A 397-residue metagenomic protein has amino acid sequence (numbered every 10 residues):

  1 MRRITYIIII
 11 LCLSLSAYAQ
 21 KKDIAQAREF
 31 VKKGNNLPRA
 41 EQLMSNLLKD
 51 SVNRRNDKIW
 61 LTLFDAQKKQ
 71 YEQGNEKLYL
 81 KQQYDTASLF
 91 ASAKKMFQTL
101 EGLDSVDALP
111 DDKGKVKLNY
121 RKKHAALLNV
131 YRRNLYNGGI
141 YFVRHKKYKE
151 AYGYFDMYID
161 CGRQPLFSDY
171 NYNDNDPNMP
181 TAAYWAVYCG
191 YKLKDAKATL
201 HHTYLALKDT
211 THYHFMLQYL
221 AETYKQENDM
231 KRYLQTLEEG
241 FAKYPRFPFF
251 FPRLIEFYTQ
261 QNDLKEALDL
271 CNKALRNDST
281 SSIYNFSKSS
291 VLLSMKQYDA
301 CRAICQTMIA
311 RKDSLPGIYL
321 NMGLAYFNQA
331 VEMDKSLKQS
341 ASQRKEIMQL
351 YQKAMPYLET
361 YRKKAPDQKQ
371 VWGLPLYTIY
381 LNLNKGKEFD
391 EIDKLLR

Functional and structural regions predicted by a protein language model:
Q20-S88: Start-of-domain marker
Q26-A27, R39, L63, Q70 (+10 more regions): Structural register within alpha-helical repeat arrays
F30, Q67, F142, A183 (+7 more regions): Residue at a conserved register position within TPR or TPR-like alpha-solenoid repeats
K33-G34, Q70, H145, L193 (+6 more regions): Structural motif corresponding to the intra-repeat A-B loop/turn of tetratricopeptide repeats
A40, S92-M96, A151, T199 (+6 more regions): Single-residue signature of alpha-solenoid repeat helices
S51-R54, R163, T210-T211, P245-R246 (+3 more regions): Short coil turns that delineate tetratricopeptide repeat
D57-T62, N137, S168-N173, P177-W185 (+5 more regions): Alpha-solenoid helical repeat scaffolds
A66-H145, D160-P180, F327-Y357: Short coil/linker segments at helix-helix boundaries
